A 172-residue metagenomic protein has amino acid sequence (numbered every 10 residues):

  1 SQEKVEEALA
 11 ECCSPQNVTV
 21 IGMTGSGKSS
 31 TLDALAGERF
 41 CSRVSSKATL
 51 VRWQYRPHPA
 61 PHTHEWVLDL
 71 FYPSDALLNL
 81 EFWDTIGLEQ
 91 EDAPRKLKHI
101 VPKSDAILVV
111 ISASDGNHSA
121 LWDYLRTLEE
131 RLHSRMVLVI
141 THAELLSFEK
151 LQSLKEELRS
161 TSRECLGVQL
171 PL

Functional and structural regions predicted by a protein language model:
S1-E81: Conserved G1/Walker A P-loop phosphate-binding module
K4-E6, A10, D92-A93, W122-Y124: Residue-level detector of functional hotspots within protein domains
I21, G27, S46, M136-T141 (+1 more regions): A generic structural motif
G27, E38, E89, D115-N117 (+1 more regions): Glycine-rich nucleotide phosphate-binding loop and flanking beta-alpha elements of Rossmann-like dinucleotide-binding
L68-L80, R95-L170: Conserved C-terminal guanine-recognition region of P-loop GTPase G domains, centered on the G4
T85-I86, A113: A generic structural signal for short
I86-D92: Short acidic, Gly/Ser-rich segments with clustered Asp/Glu that frequently serve as metal-coordination loops in enzyme
